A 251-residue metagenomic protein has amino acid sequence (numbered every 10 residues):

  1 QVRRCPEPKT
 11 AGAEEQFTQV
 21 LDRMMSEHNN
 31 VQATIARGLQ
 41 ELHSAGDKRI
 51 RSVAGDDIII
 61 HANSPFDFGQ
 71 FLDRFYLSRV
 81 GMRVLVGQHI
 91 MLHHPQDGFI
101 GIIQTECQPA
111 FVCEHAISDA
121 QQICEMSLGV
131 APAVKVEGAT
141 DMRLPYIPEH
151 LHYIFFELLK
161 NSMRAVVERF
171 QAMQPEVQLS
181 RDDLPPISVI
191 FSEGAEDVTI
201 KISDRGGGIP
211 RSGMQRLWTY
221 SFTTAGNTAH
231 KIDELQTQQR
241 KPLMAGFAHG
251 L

Functional and structural regions predicted by a protein language model:
Q1-A133, P148-F155: Signal-transmission coiled-coils
D47, G87-D97, V167-Q174, Q178 (+1 more regions): Structured alpha-helical bundle/scaffold domains in large eukaryotic membrane-trafficking regulators
P132, P185-I187, G194-I200: Short beta-strand element(s) in the Bergerat
P132-F156, Q178, M244: Conserved short strand/loop->alpha-helix "switch" segment adjacent to the catalytic nucleotide/phosphoryl-transfer site
I147-P185, E193-G194: Conserved ATP-binding N-box helix of the HATPase_c
D204: Acidic ATP/Mg2+-coordinating residue in the GHKL
I209-Q239: Short conserved segment of the HATPase_c
K241-H249: Glycine-rich ATP-lid loops
